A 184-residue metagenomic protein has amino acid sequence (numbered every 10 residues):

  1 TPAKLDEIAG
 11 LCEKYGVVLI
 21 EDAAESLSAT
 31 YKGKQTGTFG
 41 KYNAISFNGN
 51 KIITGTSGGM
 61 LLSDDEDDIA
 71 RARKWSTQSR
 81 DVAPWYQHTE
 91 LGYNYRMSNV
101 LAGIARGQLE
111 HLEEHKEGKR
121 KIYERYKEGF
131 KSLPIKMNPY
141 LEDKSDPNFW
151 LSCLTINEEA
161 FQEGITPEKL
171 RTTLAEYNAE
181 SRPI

Functional and structural regions predicted by a protein language model:
T1-G10, K14, T30, E66-I184: PLP-dependent aminotransferase class I/II
T1-G55, M60-L62, D67: Active-site phosphate-binding strand-loop segment of PLP-dependent enzymes
